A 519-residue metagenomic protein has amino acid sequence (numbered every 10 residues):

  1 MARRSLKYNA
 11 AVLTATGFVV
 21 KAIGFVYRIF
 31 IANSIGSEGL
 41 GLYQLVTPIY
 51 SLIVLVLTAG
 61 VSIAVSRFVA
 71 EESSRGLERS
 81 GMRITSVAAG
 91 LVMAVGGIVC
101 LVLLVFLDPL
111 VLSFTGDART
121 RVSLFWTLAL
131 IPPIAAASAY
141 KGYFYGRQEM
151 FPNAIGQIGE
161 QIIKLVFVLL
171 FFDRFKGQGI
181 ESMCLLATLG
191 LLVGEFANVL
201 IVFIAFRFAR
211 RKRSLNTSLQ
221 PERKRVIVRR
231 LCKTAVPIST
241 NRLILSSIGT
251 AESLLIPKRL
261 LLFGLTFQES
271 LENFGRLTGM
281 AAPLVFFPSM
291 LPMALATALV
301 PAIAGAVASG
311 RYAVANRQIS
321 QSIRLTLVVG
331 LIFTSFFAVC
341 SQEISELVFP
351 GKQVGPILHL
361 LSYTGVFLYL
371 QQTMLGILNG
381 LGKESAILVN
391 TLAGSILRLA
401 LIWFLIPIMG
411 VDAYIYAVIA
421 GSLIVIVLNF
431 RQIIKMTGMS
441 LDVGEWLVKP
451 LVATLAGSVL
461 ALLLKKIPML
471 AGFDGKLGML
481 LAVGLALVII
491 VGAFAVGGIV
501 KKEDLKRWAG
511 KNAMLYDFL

Functional and structural regions predicted by a protein language model:
M1-I23, R79, R83, L219-G249 (+2 more regions): N-terminal membrane topogenesis motif
S5-I63, C100, L104, L130-I131 (+1 more regions): Signature of the first transmembrane helix
I31-L52, I180, C184-L185, V226-T234 (+2 more regions): Interfacial/gating helices of multi-pass transporter permease domains
E71-A89, N273-S362, V366: Specific pore-lining/lateral-gate transmembrane helices of multi-pass inner-membrane transport and insertion machines
I98-G116, R121, I332-P350: Short membrane-interface helical motifs at transmembrane helix boundaries in multi-pass membrane transporters
I134-G156, Y363-A393: Membrane-interface junctions at transmembrane-helix termini in multi-pass inner-membrane proteins
F151-P152, I162-L200, A205, S385 (+5 more regions): Membrane-interface helix-loop junctions in multi-pass transport and translocation proteins
L463-L519: Membrane-proximal transmembrane or re-entrant/amphipathic helices at the cytosolic face
